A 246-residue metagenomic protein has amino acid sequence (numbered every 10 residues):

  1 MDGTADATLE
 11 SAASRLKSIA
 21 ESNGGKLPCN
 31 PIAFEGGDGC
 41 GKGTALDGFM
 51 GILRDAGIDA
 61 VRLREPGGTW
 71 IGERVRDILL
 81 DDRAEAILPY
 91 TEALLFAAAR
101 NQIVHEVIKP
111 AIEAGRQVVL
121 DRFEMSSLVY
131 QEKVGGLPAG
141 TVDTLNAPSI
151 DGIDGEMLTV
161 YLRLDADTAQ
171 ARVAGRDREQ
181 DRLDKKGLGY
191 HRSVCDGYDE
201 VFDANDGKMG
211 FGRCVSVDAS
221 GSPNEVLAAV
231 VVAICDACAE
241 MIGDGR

Functional and structural regions predicted by a protein language model:
D2-K26, M50, D167-R246: NTP-dependent small-molecule kinase module
F34: Hydrophobic anchor at the beta1->P-loop junction of P-loop NTPases
G37: P-loop (Walker A) phosphate-binding loop of NTP-binding proteins
K42: Conserved lysine of the Walker
A45: Hydrophobic positions on the alpha1 helix immediately C-terminal to the Walker A/P-loop
I52-D151: ATP-dependent small-molecule kinase phosphotransfer cores that center on conserved nucleotide phosphate-binding segments
D59-A60, V118, M157-T159, C214: Hydrophobic anchor at the start of a short beta-strand that flanks the dinucleotide cofactor-binding loop
M125-G197: A glycine- and Lys/Arg-enriched "phosphate-lid" helix/loop adjacent to the NTP-binding pocket of small-molecule kinases
